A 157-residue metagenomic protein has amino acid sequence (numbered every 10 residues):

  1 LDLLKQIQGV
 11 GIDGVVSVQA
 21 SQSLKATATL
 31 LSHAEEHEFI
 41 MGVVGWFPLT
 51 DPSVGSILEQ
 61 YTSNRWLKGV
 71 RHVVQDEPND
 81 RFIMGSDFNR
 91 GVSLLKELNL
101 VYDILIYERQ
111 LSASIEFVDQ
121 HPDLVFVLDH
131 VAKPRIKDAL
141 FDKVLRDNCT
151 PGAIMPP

Functional and structural regions predicted by a protein language model:
L1-I7, K25-L31, D51-T62, S86-D87 (+1 more regions): Short, acidic/polar
D2-Q22, F39-P48, K68-H72, L100-Y102: Divalent metal-dependent hydrolysis catalytic cores, especially in the metallo-beta-lactamase
V15, L30, V43, Y61 (+3 more regions): Conserved, mostly hydrophobic/aromatic
V18-Q19, V44-T50, D76-I83, D138-A139: Active-site mouth loops of central-metabolism enzymes
S21-Q22, L49, V74-D76, I106-Q110 (+1 more regions): Active-site-proximal loop/turn and secondary-structure-junction residues that shape catalytic pockets, frequently
K25-M41, P122-L128: Short, electropositive alpha-helical surface patch
P52-I104: Hydrophobic alpha-helical segments and helix pairs
F82-P157: Catalytic pocket-lining loop regions of alpha/beta-barrel enzymes, especially the amidohydrolase/enolase/GH5 lineages
